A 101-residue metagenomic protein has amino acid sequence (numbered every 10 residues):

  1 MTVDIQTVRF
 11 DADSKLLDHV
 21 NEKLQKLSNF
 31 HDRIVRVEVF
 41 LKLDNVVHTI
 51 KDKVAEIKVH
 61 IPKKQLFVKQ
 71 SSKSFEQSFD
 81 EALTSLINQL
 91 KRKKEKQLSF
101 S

Functional and structural regions predicted by a protein language model:
M1-S101: N-terminal, polar/charged subdomain of small-to-medium soluble alpha/beta proteins
